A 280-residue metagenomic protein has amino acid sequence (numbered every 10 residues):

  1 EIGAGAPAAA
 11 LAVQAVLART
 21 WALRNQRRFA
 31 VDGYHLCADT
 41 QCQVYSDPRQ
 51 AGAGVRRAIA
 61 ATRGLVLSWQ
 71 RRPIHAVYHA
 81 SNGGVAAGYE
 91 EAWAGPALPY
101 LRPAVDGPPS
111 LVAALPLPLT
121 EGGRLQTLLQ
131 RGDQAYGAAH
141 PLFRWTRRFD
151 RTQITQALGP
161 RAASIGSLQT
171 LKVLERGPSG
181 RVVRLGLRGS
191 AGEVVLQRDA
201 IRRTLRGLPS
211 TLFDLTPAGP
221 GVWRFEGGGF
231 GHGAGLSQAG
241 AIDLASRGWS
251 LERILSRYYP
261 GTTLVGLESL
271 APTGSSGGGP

Functional and structural regions predicted by a protein language model:
E1-P280: Conserved, single-site charged/polar hotspot
